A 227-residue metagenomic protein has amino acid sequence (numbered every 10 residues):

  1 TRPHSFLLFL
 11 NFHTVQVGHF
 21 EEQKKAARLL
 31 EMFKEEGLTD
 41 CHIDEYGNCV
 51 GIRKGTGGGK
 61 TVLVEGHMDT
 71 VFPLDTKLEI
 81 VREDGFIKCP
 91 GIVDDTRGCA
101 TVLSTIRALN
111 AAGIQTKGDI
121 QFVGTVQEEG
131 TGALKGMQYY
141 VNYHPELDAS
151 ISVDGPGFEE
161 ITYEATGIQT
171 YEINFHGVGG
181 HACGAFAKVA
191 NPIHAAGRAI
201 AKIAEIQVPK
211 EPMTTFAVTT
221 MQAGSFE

Functional and structural regions predicted by a protein language model:
P3-P90: Acidic/His- and Gly-rich active-site-bordering loop/insert found across diverse amide/peptide-bond hydrolases
F6-L10, A27-L30, C99-R107, Q138-V141 (+1 more regions): Predominant activation on well-ordered alpha-helical scaffold segments within soluble catalytic domains
F9, T14, A182, A187-E227: Metal-dependent amide/peptide-bond hydrolase catalytic core, centered on the "pita-bread" metallohydrolase fold
H13-Q16, F33, G37, F72 (+3 more regions): Structural signal for hydrophobic packing residues in well-ordered secondary-structure cores of soluble enzyme domains
Q16, F33, G51, V64-H67 (+5 more regions): Buried hydrophobic positions in well-ordered alpha/beta secondary-structure cores of metabolic enzymes
Q23, A133-M137, F186: Conserved strand-to-helix beginnings and helix N-cap segments that scaffold or border functional pockets
F86, G91-T166, P209, M213-S225: Acidic/histidine-rich catalytic neighborhood of metal-dependent amide-processing enzymes
V102, S150-A185, V189-A199: Phosphate/diphosphate-binding glycine-rich loops and adjacent basic-rich segments that engage nucleotide
